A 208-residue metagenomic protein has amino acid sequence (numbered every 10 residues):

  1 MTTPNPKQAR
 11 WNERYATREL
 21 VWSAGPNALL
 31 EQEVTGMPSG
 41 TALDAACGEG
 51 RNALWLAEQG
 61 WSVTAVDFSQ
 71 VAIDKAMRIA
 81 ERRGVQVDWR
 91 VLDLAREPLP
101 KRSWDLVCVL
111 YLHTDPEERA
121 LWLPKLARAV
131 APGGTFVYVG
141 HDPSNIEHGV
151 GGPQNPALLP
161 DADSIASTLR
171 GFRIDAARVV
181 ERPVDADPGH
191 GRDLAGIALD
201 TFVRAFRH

Functional and structural regions predicted by a protein language model:
M1-M37, S144: Conserved class I S-adenosyl-L-methionine
G40-G48: Conserved class I S-adenosyl-L-methionine
S69-V71: Conserved SAM/SAH-binding beta-strand->alpha-helix loop
R83-A95: Conserved SAM-binding strand-loop segment of SAM-dependent methyltransferases
D105-R119: A short SAM/SAH-binding and catalytic strip from SAM-dependent methyltransferases
A120-P132: A short glycine-rich, Lys/Arg-flanked "PGG" loop and its adjoining helix->strand segment in the class I
G133-H141: Conserved beta-strand signature within the Rossmann-like core of class I S-adenosyl-L-methionine
A157-A177: Short alpha-helix
